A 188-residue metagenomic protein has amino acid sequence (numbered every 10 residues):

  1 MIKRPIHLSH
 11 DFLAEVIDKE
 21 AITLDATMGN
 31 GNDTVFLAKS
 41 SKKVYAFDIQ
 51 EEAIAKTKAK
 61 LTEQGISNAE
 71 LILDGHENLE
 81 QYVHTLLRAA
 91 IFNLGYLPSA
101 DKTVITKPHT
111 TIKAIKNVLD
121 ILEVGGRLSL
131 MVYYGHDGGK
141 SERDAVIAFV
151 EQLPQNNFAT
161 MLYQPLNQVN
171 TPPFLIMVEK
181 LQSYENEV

Functional and structural regions predicted by a protein language model:
M1-I22: S-adenosyl-L-methionine
D18, I66, L122-V124: Helix-to-beta-strand junctions that scaffold the AdoMet/dcAdoMet cofactor pocket in Class I SAM-dependent enzymes
N30-K42: Conserved SAM-binding loop of SAM-dependent methyltransferases across substrates and taxa, primarily the Class I
K43-D48: Conserved SAM-binding motif I beta-strand of class I
A55-T85: S-adenosyl-L-methionine
G95-A114: Mobile active-site "lid"/loop adjacent to the S-adenosyl-L-methionine
I121, G125-V132: Conserved beta-strand signature within the Rossmann-like core of class I S-adenosyl-L-methionine
G139-V188: Class I S-adenosyl-L-methionine
